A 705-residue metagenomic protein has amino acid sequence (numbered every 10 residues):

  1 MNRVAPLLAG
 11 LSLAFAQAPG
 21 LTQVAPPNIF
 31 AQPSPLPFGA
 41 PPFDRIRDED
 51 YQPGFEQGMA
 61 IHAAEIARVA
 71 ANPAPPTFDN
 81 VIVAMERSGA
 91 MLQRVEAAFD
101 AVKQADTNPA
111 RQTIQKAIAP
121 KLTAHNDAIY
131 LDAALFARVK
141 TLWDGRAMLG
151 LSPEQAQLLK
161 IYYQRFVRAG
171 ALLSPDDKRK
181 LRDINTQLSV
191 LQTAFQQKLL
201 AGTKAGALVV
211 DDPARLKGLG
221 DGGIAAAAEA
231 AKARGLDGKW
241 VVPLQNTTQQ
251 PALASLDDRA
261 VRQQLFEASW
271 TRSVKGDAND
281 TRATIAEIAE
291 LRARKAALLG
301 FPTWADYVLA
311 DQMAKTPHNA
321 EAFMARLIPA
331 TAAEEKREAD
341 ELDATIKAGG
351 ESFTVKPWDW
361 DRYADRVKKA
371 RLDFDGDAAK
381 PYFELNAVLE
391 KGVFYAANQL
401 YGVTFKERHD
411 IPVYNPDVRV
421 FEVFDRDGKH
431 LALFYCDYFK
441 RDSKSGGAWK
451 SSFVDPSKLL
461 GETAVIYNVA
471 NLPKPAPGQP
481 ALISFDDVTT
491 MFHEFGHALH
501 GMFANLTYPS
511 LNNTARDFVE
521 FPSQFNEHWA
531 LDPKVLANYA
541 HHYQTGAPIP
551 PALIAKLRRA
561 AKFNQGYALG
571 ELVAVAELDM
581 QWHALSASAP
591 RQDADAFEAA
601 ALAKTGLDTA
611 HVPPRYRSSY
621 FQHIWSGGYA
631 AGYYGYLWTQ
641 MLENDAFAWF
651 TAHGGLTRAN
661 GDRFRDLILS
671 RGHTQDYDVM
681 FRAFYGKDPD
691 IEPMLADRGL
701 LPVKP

Functional and structural regions predicted by a protein language model:
A5-A16, G20: Bacterial N-terminal signal peptides
S12, Q23-D221, F650, P705: N-terminal helix-rich structural modules
V24-D50, K217-G218, R234, K239-V241 (+11 more regions): C-terminal, non-catalytic "cap/extension" segments appended to globular domains
P35-D50, F99-I118, T141-D183, P243-A283 (+6 more regions): Short His/Asp/Glu-rich catalytic/ion-coordination signatures at enzyme active sites or charged loops
R68-T77, W304, E407-D410, S510 (+1 more regions): Surface-exposed patches in mature extracellular/periplasmic domains of secreted proteins
L158, Q197, G202-P243, L291 (+4 more regions): Active-site-proximal, well-structured secondary-structure segments within enzyme catalytic domains
P473-F492: Short pre-active-site segment immediately N-terminal to the catalytic Zn-binding motif
